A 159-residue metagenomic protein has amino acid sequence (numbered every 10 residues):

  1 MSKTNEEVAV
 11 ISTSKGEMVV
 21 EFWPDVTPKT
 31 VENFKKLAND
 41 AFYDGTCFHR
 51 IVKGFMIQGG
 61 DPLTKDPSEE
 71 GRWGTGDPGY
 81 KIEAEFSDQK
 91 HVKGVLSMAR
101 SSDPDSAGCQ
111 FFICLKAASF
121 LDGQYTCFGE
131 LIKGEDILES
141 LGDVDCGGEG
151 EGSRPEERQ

Functional and structural regions predicted by a protein language model:
M1-Q159: Cyclophilin-like peptidyl-prolyl cis-trans isomerases
